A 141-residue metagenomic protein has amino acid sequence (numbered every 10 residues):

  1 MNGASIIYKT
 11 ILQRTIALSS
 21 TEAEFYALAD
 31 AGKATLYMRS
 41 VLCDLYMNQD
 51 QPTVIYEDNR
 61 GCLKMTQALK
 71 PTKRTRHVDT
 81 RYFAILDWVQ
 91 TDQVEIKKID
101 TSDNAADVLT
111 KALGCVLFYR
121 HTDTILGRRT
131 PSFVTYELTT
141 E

Functional and structural regions predicted by a protein language model:
M1-Y8: Reverse-transcriptase-like RNA-dependent polymerase core
T10-E141: RNase H-like nuclease module associated with reverse transcription
